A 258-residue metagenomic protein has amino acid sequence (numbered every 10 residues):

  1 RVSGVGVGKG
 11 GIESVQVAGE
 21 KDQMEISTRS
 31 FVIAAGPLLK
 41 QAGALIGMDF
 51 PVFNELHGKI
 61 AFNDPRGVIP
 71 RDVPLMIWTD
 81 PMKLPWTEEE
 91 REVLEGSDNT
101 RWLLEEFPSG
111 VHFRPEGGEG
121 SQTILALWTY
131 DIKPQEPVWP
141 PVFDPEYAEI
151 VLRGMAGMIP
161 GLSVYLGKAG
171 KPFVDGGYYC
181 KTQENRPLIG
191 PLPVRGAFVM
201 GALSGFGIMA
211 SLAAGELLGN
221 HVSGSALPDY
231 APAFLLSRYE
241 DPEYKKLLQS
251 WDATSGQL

Functional and structural regions predicted by a protein language model:
R1-E13: A conserved short coil-to-beta-strand element within the FAD-binding core of flavoproteins
S14-G19, A202: Short beta-strand segments that buttress and anchor functional surface loops
E20-S30: Core beta-strand elements of the Rossmann-like FAD/NAD(P) dinucleotide-binding domain in flavoenzyme oxidoreductases
I33-M48: Flavin (primarily FAD) binding-site architecture
P65-R195: Active-site lid/adjacent beta-loop-alpha segment flanking the redox-cofactor pocket in flavoenzymes
L192-L258: C-terminal lid/capping helical subdomain adjacent to the catalytic/cofactor pocket in oxidative enzymes
